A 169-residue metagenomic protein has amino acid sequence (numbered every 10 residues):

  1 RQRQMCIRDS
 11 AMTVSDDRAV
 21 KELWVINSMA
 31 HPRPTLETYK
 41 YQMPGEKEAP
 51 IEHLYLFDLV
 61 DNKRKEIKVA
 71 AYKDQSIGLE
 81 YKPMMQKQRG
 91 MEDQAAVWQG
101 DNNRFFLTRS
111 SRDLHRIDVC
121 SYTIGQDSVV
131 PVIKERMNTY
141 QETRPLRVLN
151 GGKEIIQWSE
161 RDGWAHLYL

Functional and structural regions predicted by a protein language model:
Q2-I7: Short, small-residue-biased leader/transition segments that mark boundaries at the very start of proteins
R8, T13-L169: Beta-propeller domains
